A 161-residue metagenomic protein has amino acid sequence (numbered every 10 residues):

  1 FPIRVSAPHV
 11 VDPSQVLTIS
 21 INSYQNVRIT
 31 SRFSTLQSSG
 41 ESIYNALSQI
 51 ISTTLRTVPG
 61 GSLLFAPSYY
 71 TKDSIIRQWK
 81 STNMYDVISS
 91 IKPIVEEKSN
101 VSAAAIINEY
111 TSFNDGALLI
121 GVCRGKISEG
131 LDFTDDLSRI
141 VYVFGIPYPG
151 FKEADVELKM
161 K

Functional and structural regions predicted by a protein language model:
F1-K161: ASCE RecA-like P-loop NTPase motor cores that couple ATP hydrolysis to mechanical translocation on nucleic acids
